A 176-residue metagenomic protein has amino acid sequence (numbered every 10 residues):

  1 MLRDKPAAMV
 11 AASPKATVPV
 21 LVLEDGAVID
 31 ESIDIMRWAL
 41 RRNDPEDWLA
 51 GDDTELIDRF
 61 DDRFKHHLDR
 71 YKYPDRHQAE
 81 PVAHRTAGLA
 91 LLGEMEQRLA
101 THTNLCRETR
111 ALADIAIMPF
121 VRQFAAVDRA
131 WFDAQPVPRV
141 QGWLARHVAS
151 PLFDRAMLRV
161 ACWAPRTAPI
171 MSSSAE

Functional and structural regions predicted by a protein language model:
M1-A90, T103: GST-like domain detector, emphasizing the conserved glutathione-binding G-site in the N-terminal thioredoxin-like
M1-L2, V137, V160-A161: Residue-level "edge-of-site" marker
E46-D47, R129, P165-R166: A short hydrophobic/aromatic micro-motif that marks alpha-helical segments and, especially, helix-coil
L56-A149: GST-like fold's C-terminal all-alpha helical module
M157: Extracellular ligand-binding/catalytic regions of CAZymes and related secreted enzymes and adhesion modules
V160-E176: Acidic/histidine-enriched, glycine/proline-rich intrinsically disordered or flexible terminal extensions
